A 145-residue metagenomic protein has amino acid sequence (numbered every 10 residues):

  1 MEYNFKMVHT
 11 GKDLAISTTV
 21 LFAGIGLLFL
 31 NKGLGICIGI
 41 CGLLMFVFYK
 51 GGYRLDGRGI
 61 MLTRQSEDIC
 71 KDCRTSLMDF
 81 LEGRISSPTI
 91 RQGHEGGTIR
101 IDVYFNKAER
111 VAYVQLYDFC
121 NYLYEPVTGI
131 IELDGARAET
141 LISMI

Functional and structural regions predicted by a protein language model:
M1-T18: Juxtamembrane interface helix immediately N-terminal to a transmembrane segment
M7-T10, I36-D68: Transmembrane-cytosolic junction motif
S17-G26, C41-L43: Hydrophobic, membrane-inserted alpha-helices
A23, G51, I101, A112 (+1 more regions): Terminal low-complexity, poorly structured segments
L27-G35: Transmembrane helix interruption/hinge and helix-loop junction motifs
R54-T98, Y104: Cytosolic juxtamembrane segments of membrane proteins
Y104-R110: Short, ordered beta-strand-loop transition motifs
V111-I145: A membrane-cytosol interface segment of integral membrane proteins
